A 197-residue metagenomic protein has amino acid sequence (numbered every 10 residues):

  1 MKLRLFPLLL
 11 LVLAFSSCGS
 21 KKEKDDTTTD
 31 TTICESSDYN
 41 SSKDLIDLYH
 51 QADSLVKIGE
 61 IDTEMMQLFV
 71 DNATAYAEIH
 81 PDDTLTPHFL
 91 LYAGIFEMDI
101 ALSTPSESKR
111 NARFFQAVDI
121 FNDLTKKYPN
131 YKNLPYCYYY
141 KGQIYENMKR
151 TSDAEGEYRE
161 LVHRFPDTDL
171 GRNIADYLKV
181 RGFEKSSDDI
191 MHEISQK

Functional and structural regions predicted by a protein language model:
F15-S17: C-terminal motif of bacterial Sec signal peptides marking the signal peptidase cleavage site
G19-K22: Bacterial signal peptide processing site
K43-D44, M65, L85, Y92 (+3 more regions): Structural signature of alpha-solenoid helical repeat junctions
S54-M65, D99-F114, K149-R150: Short coil/turn connectors between adjacent alpha-helices in alpha-solenoid helical repeat scaffolds
Y76-T86, L124-L134, V162-A175, E184: Short solvent-exposed coil/turn linkers within tandem alpha-helical repeat scaffolds
F96-P105, Q143, N147-D153, V180-K197: Alpha-helical linker/edge segments of TPR/alpha-solenoid repeat scaffolds and analogous pre-/post-domain helices
